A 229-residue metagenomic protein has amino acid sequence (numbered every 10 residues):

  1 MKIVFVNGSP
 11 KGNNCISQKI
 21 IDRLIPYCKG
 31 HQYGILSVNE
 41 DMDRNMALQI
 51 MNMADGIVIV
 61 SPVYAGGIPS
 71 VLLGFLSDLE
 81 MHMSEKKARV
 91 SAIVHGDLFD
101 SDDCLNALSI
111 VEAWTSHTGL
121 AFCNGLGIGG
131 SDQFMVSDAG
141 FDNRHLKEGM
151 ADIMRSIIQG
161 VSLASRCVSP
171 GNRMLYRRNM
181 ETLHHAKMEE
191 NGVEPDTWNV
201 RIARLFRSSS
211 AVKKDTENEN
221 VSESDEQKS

Functional and structural regions predicted by a protein language model:
M1-K86, H117, I158, S162-S229: N-terminal beta1-alpha1-beta2 submodule of the flavodoxin-like/Rossmannoid cofactor-binding fold
K11, C15, P62, G66 (+3 more regions): Charge-dense, low-complexity intrinsically disordered segments
I21, L72, L76, L108-V111 (+2 more regions): Amphipathic alpha-helical segments in well-structured domains
K87-L98, G140-I153, M174-V193: A short, terminal or domain-edge coil/loop segment
R89-H145: Short, glycine-/small-residue-rich phosphate/pyrophosphate-handling segment
G127, D132-L175: Active-site oxyanion/phosphate-handling segment shared across diverse enzymes
